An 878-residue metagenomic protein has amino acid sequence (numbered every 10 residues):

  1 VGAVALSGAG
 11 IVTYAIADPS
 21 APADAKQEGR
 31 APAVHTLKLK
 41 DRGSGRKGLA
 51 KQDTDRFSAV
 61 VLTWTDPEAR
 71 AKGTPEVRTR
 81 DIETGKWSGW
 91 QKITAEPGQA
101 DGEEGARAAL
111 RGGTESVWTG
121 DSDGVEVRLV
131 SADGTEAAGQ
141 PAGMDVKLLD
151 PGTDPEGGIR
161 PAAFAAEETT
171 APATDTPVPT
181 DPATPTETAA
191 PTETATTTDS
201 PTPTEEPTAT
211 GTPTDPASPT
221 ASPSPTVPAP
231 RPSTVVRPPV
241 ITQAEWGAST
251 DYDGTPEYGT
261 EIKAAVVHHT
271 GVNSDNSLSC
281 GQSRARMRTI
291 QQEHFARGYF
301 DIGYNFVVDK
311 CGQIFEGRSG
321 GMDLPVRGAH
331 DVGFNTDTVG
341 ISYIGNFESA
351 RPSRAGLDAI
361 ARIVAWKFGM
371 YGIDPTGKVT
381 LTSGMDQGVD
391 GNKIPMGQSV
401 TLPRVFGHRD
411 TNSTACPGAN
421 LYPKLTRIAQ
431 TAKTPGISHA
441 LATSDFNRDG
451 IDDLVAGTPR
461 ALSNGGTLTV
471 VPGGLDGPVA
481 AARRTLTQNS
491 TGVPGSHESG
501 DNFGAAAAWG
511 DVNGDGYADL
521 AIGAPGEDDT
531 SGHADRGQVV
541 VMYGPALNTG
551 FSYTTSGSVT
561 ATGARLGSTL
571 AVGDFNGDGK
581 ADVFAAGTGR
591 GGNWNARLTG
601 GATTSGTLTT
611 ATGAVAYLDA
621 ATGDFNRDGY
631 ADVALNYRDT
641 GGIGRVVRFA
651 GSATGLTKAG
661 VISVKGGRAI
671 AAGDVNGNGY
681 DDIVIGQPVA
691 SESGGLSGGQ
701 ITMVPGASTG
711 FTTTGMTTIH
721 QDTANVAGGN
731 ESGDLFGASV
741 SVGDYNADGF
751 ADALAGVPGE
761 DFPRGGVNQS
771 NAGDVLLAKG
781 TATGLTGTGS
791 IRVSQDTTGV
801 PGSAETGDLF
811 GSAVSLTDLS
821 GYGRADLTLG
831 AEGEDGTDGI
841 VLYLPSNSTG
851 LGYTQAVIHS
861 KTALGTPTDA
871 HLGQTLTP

Functional and structural regions predicted by a protein language model:
G8-H35, K433-A440, D449: C-terminal region of N-terminal signal peptides and the immediate post-cleavage residues of exported proteins
V12-T13, S44-R56, G73-E76, D81 (+1 more regions): Beta-sandwich interaction modules
G143-P185, P191, A195, P203 (+6 more regions): Basic/polar, cationic surfaces and motifs that engage anionic cell-wall and phosphate/carboxylate ligands
A432-A440, P472-N502, V541-R565, A596-V615 (+5 more regions): Blade-edge motifs of beta-propeller repeat domains
S438-R448, G457, G504-V512, G567-F575 (+5 more regions): Beta-propeller blade termini
D449-G457, G514-G523, G577-A586, R627-N636 (+3 more regions): Acidic/hydrophobic-patterned starts of short beta strands in beta-sheet-rich repeat architectures
P459-S463, G526-S531, G589-G592, R638-G642 (+3 more regions): Short glycine/acidic-enriched loop and turn motifs that connect beta-strands
S463-T469, A480, D519, H533-Q538 (+7 more regions): A detector of repeated loop/turn-to-beta-strand junctions in beta-rich toroidal repeat architectures
